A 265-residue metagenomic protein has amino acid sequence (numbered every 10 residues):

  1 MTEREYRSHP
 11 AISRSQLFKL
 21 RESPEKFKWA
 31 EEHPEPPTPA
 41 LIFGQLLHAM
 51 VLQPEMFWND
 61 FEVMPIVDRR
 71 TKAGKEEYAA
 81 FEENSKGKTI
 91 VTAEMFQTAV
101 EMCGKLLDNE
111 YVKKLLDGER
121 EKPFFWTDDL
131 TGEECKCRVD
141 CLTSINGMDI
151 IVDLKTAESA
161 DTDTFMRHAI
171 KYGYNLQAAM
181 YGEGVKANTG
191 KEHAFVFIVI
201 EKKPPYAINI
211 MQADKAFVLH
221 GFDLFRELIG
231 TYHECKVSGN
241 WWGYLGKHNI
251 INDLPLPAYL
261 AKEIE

Functional and structural regions predicted by a protein language model:
M1-C137, G246: Metal-dependent nuclease catalytic cores that hydrolyze phosphodiester bonds in DNA/RNA, characterized by
H33-P36, N84-V91, D163-G173, D214-A216: Short histidine-centered catalytic/ligand-binding loop motif
I42, E134-K136, G173-L176, M180 (+1 more regions): Short, well-structured alpha-helical interface segments that form or flank functional binding sites
L47-H48, C141, F225: A residue-level signal for conserved active-site and pocket-lining positions in enzyme catalytic cores
D108-L116, T143-I150, V185-H193: Secondary-structure boundary elements
P123-F125, L154-S159, I200-K202: Histidine- and/or cysteine-centered catalytic micro-motif in compact active-site loops
C137-R167: Conserved catalytic cores of phosphodiester-cleaving nucleases, focusing on short active-site segments
I170-Y172, M180-E265: Metal-dependent nuclease catalytic regions and adjoining charged, substrate-binding loops involved in nucleic-acid end
